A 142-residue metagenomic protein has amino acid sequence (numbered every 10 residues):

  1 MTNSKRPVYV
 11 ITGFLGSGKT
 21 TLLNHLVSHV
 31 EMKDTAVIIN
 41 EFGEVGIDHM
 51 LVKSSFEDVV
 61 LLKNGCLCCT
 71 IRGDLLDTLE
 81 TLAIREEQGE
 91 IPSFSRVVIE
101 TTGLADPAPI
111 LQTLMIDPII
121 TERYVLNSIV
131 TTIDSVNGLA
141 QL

Functional and structural regions predicted by a protein language model:
S4-V8: Pre-Walker A (Motif I) flank of P-loop NTPase domains
Y9-T12, S17-I38, F42: A conserved segment at the C-terminal end of the G1
L15, E41, L75, E100 (+1 more regions): Residue-level signature of catalytic and energy-coupling elements of molecular machines, predominantly ATP/GTP-dependent
L22, D74, T78, P109-T113: Alpha-helical scaffold elements adjacent to nucleotide-binding pockets in ATP/GTP-utilizing enzyme cores
H25-L26, L51-S54, L111-M115: Short, glycine/charged-enriched secondary-structure capping and boundary segments
K33-H49, Y124, S128: Short beta-strand-centered segment that lines the nucleotide-binding/catalytic pocket of NTP-utilizing
S54-T81: Conserved nucleotide-sensing/catalytic segment adjacent to the nucleotide-binding pocket in NTP-handling enzymes
R85-L142: Phosphate/Mg2+-binding loops and adjacent switch elements in nucleotide/diphosphate-handling enzyme cores
